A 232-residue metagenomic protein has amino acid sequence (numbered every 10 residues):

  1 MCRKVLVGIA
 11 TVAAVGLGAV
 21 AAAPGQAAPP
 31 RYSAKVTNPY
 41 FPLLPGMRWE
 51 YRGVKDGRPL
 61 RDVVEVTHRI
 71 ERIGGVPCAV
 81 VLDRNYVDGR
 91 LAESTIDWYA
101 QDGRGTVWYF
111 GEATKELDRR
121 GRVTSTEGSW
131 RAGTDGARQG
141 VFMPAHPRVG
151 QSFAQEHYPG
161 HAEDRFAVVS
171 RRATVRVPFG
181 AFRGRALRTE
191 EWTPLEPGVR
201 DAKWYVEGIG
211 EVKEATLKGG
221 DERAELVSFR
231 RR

Functional and structural regions predicted by a protein language model:
C2-G25: Secretory targeting and sorting signals
Q26-R232: Conserved functional acidic sites
